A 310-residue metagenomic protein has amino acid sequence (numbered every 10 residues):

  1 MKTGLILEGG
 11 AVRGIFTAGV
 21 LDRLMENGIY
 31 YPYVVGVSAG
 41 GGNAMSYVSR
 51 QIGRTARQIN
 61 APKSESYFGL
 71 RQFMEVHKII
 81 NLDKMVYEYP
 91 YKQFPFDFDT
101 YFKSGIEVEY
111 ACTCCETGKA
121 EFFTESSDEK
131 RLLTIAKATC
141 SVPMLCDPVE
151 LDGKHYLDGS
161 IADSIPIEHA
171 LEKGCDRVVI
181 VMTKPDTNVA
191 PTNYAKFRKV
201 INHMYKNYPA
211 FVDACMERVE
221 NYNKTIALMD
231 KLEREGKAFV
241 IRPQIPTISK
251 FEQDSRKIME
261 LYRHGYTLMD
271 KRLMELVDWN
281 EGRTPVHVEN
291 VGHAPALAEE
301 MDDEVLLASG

Functional and structural regions predicted by a protein language model:
M1-V37, M45-G310: Patatin-like phospholipase
